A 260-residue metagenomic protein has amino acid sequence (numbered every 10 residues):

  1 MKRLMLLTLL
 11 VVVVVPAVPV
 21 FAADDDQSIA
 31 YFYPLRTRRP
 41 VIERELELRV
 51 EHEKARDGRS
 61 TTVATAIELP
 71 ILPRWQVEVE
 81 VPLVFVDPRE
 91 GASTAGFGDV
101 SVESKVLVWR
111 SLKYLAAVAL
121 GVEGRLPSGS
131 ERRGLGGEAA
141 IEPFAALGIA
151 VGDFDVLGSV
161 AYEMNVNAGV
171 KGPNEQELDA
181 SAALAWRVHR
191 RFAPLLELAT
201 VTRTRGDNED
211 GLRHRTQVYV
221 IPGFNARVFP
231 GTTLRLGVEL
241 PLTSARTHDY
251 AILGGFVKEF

Functional and structural regions predicted by a protein language model:
M1-S28: Cleavable N-terminal export/targeting peptides
A22-F260: Transmembrane beta-barrel domains of Gram-negative outer membranes and organellar outer membranes
